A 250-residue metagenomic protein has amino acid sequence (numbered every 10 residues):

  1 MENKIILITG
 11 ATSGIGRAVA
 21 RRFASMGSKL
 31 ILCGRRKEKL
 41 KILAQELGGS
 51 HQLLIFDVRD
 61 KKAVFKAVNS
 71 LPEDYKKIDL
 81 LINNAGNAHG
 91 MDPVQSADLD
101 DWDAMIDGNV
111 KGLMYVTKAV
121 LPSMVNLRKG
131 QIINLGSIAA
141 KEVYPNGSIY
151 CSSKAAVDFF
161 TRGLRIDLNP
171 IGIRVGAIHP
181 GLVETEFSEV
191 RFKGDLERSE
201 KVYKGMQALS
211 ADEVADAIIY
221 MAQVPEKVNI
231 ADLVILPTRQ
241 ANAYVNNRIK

Functional and structural regions predicted by a protein language model:
T12-S13: Conserved glycine-rich cofactor-binding loop
F56-K66, L99: The beta1-alpha1 cofactor-binding region of Rossmann-like NAD(H)/NADP(H)-dependent oxidoreductases
D92-V94, D101-D103: Substrate-binding pocket helix/loop in short-chain dehydrogenase/reductase
T117, S153: Active-site helix of classical SDR
P122, I166-D167: Alpha-helical segment proximal to the catalytic Tyr-Lys
S137: Residue(s) in the substrate-gating loop at a strand-loop-helix junction that position the organic substrate next
A177-I178, E197-Y244: C-terminal helical subdomain
